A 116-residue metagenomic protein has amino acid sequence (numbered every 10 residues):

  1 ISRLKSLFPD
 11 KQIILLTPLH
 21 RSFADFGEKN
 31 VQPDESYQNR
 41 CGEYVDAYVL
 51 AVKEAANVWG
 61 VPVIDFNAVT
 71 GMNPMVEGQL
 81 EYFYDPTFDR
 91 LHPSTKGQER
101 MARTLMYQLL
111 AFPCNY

Functional and structural regions predicted by a protein language model:
I1-L4: Hydrophobic positions in alpha-helices of CheY-like receiver
S6-Q12: A short helix->loop->beta-strand "cap" motif at the edges of active sites that frequently abuts
P18-Y116: Catalytic His-Asp segment of secreted/periplasmic serine-dependent ester chemistry enzymes
